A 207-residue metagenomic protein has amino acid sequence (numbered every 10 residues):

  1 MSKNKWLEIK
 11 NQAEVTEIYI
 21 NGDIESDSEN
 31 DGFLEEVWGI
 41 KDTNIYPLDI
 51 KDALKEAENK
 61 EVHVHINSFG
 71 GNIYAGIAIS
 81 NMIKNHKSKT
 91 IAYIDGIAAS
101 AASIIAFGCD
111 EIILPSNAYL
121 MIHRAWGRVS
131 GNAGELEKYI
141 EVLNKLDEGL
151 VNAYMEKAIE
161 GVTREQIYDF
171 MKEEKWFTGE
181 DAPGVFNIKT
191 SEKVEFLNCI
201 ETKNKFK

Functional and structural regions predicted by a protein language model:
M1-A101, C109-K207: N-terminal organellar transit peptides
